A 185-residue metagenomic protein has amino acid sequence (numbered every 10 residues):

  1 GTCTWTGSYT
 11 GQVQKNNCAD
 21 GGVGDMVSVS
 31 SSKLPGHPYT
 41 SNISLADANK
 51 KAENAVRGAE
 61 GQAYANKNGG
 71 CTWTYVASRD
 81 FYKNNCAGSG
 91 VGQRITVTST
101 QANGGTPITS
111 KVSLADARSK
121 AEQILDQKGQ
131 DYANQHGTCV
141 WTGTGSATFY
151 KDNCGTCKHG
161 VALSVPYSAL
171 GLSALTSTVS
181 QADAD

Functional and structural regions predicted by a protein language model:
G1-D185: Extracellular/cell-surface secretome signature
